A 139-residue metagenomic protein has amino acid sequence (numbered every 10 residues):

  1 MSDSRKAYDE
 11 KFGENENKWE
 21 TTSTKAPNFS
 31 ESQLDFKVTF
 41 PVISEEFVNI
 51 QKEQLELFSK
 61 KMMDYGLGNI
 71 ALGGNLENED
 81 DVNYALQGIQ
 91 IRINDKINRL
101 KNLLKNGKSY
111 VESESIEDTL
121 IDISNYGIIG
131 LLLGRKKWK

Functional and structural regions predicted by a protein language model:
S2-K139: Intrinsically disordered, low-complexity regulatory regions that flank transcription factor DNA-binding cores
